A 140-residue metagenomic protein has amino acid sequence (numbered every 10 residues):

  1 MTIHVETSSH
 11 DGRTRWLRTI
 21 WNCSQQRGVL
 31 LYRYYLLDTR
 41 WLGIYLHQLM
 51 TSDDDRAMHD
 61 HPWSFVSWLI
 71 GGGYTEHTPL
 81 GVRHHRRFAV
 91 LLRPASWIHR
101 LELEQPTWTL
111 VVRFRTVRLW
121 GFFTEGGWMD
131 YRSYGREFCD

Functional and structural regions predicted by a protein language model:
M1-C23: N-terminal leader/capping segments at the start of a protein or of a new domain
S24, R40, S64-F65, H77: Beta-sandwich/jelly-roll carbohydrate-recognition scaffolds of carbohydrate-active enzymes
Q25-D53: A short glycine-rich, His/Asp/Glu-containing loop-to-beta-strand
L46, D54-H61, T78-G81, L101-L103: Short histidine-centered beta-strand/loop micro-motifs that create catalytic or ligand/metal-coordination sites
D60-T75: Short, conserved beta-strand element in jelly-roll/cupin
H77-R100: Short acidic-glycine-tyrosine-enriched beta hairpin
P94-L119: Ligand-binding loop in jelly-roll beta-barrel domains
W120-D140: Active-site or metal-binding loop neighborhoods of secreted/extracellular toxin and effector enzymes
